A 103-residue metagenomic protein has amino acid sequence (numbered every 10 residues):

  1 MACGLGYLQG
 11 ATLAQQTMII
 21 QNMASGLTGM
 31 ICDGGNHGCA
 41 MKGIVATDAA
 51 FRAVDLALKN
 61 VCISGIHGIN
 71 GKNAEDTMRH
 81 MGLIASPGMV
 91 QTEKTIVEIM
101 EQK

Functional and structural regions predicted by a protein language model:
C3-K103: Functionally critical mobile loop/hinge segments
